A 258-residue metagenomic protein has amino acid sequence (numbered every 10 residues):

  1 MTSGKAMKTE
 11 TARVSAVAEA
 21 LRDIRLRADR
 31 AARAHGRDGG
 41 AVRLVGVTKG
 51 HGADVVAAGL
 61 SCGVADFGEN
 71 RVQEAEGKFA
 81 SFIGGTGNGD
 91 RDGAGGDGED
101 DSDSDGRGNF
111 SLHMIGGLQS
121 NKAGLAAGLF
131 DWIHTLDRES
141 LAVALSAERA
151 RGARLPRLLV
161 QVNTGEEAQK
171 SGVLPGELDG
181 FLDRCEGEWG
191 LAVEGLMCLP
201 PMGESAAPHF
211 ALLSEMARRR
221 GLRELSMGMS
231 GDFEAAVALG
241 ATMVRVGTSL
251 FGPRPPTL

Functional and structural regions predicted by a protein language model:
T2-G231, V237-L239, F251-P253: Conserved alpha/beta-domain cores
A241-L258: Gly/Pro- and small hydrophobic-enriched strand-loop and loop-to-helix capping segments that sit at the rims
